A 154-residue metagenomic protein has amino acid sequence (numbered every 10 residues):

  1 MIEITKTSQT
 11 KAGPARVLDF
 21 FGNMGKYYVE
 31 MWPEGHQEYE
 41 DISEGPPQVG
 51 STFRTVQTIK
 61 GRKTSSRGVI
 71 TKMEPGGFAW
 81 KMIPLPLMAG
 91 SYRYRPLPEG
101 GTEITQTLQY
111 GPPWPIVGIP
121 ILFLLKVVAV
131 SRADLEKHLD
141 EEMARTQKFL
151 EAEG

Functional and structural regions predicted by a protein language model:
M1, G50, P75-G77, E99-E103: A generic structural signal for beta-strand entry/edge sites
M1-S43, Q48, G154: Hydrophobic ligand-binding cavity/cleft-lining segments
T7-K11, V69, K81, R93-R95: Generic structural detector for well-ordered beta-strands
T10, I59-G61, P98: A generic beta-sheet turn/junction motif
T10, Q57, L108-Y110: Hydrophobic beta-strand positions in extracellular immunoglobulin-like domains
P14, F21, V128, R132 (+2 more regions): A structural signal for well-ordered alpha-helical scaffolds and beta->alpha junctions
Y39-A89, K137, E141-G154: Glycine-rich portal/gate segments that line the openings of hydrophobic small-molecule binding cavities
M82-K137: Beta-strand/loop substructures that line and gate deep hydrophobic ligand-binding cavities in soluble
